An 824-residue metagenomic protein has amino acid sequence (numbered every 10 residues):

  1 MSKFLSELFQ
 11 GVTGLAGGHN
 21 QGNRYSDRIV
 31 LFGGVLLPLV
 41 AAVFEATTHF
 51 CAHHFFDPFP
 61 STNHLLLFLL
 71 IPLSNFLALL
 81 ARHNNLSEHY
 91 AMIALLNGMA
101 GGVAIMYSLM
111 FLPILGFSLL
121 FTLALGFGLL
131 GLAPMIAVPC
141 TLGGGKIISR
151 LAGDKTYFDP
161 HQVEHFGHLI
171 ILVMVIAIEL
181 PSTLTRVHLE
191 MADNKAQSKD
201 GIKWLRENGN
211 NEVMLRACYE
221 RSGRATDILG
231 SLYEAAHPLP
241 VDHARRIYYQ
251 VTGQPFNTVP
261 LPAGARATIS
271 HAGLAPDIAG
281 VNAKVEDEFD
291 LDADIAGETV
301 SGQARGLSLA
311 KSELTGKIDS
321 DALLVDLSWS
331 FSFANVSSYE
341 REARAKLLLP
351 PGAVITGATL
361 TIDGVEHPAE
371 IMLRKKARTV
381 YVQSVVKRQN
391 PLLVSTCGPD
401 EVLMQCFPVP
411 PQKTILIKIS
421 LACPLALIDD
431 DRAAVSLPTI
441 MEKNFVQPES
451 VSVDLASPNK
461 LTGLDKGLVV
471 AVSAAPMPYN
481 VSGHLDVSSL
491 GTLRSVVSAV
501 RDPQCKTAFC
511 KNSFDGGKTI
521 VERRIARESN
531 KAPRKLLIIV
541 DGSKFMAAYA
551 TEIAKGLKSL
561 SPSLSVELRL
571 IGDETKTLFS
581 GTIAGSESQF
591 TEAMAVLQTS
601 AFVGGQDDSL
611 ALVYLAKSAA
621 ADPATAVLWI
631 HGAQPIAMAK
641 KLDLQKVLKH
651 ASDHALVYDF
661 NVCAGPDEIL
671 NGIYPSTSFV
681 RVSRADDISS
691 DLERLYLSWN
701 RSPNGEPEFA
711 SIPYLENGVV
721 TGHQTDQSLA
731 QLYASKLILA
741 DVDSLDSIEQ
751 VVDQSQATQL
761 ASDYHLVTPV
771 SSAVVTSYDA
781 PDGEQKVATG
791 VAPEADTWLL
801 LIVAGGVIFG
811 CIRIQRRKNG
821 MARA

Functional and structural regions predicted by a protein language model:
K3-G11, G22, S26-L69, H83-F121 (+8 more regions): Exposed acidic/Ser/Thr-rich ligand/metal-binding surfaces
I170-A322: N-terminal, polar/Ser/Thr-rich
G280-L327, V385-D400, V500-A526: Edge strands and adjacent loops of beta-rich recognition modules
I318, S332-E340, L347-L349: Asparagine-centered strand-capping/turn motif at beta-strand->loop junctions
L327-N335, I417-I419: Short, well-ordered beta-strand segments enriched in hydrophobic/aromatic residues
G357-T396, Q405-P410, L416, S420-N530 (+2 more regions): An acidic, Ser/Thr-enriched
E794-F809: A short, hydrophobic C-terminal helix/tail in secreted or cell-surface proteins
I808-A824: C-terminal membrane-anchoring or membrane-association module
